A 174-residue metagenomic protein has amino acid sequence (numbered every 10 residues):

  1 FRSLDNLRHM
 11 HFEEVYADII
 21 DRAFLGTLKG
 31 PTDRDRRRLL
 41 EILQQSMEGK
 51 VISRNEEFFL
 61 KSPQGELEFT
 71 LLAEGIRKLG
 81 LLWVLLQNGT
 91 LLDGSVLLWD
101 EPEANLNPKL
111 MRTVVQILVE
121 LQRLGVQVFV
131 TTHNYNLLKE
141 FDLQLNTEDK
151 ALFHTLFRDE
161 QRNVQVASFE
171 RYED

Functional and structural regions predicted by a protein language model:
F1-G94, D159-D174: Phosphate-coordinating catalytic segments in nucleotide- and nucleic-acid-processing enzymes
P63, T70, N105, V128-F129: Short N-terminal micro-motifs specific to bacterial/archaeal maturation and metal-cluster initiation sites
R77-G80, R112, Q116: Short, contiguous clusters of charged residues that form electrostatic/catalytic patches at enzyme active sites, used
G89, N105, L121-Q122: Glycine-centered small-residue hotspots that permit tight backbone geometry or close packing
V96-L98: Walker B motif beta-strand of ABC-family P-loop ATPases
D100-P102: Walker B catalytic acidic pair
T113-D174: C-terminal lobe/lid and adjacent interdomain/linker elements of RecA-like ASCE P-loop ATPase modules
